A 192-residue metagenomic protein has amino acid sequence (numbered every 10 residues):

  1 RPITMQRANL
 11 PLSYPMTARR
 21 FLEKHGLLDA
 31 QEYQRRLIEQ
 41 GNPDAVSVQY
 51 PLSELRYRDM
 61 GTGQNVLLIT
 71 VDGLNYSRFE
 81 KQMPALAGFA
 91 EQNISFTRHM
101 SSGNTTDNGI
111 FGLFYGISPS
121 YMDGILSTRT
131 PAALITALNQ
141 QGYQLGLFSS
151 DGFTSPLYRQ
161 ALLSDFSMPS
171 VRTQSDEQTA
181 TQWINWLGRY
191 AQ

Functional and structural regions predicted by a protein language model:
P2-Q192: Active-site-proximal alpha/beta segments of enzymes that process anionic O-linked groups
